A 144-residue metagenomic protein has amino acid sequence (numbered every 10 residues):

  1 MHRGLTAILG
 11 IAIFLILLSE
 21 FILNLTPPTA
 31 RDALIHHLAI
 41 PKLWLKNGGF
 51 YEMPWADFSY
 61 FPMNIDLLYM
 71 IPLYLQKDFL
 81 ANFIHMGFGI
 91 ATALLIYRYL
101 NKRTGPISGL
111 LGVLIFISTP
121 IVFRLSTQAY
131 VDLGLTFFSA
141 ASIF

Functional and structural regions predicted by a protein language model:
M1-E20: Start-transfer (signal-anchor) and selected internal transmembrane alpha helices of multi-pass inner/ER membrane
T6-G10, F83, L110-L114: Hydrophobic alpha-helical transmembrane segments
T26-I40, K46-L68, L75-L80: Extracytoplasmic catalytic/substrate-binding loops of multi-pass membrane glycan-assembly enzymes
P41, L68, L100, D132: Conserved hydrophobic/aromatic pocket- or pore-lining residues that grip, position, or stack substrates in active sites
I71, L80-R103, A141: Transmembrane-helix motifs of polytopic, lipid-linked glycan transferases
F79-L80, I96-S118, F137: Transmembrane-helix signature of polytopic, membrane-embedded enzymes that assemble or transfer cell-envelope glycans
R124-G134: Short acidic/glycine- and proline-prone juxtamembrane loop motifs at membrane-interface regions of multi-pass membrane
